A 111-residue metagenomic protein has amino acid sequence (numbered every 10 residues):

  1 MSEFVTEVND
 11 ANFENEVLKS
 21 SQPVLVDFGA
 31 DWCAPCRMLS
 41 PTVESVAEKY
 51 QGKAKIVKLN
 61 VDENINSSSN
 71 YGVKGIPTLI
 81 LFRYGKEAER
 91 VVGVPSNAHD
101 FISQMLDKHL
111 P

Functional and structural regions predicted by a protein language model:
V5-V24: A short beta-strand-turn-helix
Q22, Y71-F82: Structural micro-motif
L25-V26, I56, L79: Hydrophobic beta-strand anchors of alpha/beta hydrolase catalytic cores
F28-W32: Aromatic-flanked redox-active Cys/Sec active sites in thiol-based oxidoreductases, especially the WC-centered
C33-C36, L79: The canonical Cys-X-X-Cys-His
P35-Y50: Typically the conserved alpha-helix immediately C-terminal to a functionally engaged Cys/Sec in thioredoxin-like
V61-S68: Structural microenvironment flanking redox-active thiols in thiol-disulfide oxidoreductases
L81-P111: Non-catalytic, surface beta->alpha helical segment in thiol-disulfide oxidoreductase systems
